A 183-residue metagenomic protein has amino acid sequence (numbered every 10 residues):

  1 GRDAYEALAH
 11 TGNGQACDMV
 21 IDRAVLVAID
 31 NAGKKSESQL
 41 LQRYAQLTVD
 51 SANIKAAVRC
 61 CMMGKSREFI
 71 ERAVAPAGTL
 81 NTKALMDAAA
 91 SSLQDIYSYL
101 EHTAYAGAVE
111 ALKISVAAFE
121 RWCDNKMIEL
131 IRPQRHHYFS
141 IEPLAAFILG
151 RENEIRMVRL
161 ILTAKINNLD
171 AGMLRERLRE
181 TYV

Functional and structural regions predicted by a protein language model:
G1-V183: Extended alpha-helical surfaces
